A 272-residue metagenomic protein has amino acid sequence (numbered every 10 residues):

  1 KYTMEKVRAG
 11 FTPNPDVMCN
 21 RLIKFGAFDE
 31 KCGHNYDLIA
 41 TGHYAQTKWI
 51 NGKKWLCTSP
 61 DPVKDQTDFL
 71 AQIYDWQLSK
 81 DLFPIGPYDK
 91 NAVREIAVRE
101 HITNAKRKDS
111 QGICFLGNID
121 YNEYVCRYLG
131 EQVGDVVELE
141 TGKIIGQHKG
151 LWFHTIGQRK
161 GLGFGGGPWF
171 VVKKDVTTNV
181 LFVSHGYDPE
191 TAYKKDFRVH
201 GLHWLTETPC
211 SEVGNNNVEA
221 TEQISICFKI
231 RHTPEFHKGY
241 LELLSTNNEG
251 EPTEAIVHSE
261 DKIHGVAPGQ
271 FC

Functional and structural regions predicted by a protein language model:
K1-C272: Nucleotide-activated chemistry modules centered on ATP-dependent adenylation/adenylyltransferase
